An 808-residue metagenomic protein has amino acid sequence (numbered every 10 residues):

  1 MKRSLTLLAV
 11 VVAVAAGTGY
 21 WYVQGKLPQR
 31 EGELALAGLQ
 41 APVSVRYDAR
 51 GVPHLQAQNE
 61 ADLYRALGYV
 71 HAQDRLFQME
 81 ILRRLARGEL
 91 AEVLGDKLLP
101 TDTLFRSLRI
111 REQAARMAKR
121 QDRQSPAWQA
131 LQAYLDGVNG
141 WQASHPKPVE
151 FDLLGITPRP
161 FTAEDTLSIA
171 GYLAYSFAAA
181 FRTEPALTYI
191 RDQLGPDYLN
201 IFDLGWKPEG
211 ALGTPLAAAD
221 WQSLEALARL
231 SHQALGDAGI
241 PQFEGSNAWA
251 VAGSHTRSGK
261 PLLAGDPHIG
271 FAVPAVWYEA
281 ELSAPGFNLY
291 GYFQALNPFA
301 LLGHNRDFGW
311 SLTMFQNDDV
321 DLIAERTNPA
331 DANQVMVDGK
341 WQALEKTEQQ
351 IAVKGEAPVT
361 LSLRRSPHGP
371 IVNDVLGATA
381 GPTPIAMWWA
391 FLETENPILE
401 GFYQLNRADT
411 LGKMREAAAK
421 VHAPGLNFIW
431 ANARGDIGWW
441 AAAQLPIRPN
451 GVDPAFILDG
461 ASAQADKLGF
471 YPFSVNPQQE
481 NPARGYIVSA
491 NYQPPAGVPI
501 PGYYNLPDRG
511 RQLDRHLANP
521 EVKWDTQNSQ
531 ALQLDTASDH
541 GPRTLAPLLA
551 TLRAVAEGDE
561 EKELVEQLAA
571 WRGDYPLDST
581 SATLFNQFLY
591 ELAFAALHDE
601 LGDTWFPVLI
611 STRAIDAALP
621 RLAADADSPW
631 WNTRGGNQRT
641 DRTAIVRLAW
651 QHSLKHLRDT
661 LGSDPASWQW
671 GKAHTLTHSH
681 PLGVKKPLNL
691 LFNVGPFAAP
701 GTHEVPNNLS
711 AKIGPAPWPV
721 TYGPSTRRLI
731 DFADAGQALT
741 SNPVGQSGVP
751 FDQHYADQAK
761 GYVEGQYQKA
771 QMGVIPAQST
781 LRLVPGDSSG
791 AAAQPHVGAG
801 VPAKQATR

Functional and structural regions predicted by a protein language model:
M1-V12: N-terminal Sec-pathway targeting helices
G19-L262, P267-V273, G291, F299 (+2 more regions): Substrate-recognition/specificity elements adjacent to catalytic centers across diverse enzyme folds
L63-A66, Q113-Q129, W388, L399-L405 (+4 more regions): Second-shell loop/turn segments in exported
F243, A284, L289-F299, G303-F308 (+1 more regions): Glycine- and hydrophobic-rich flexible loops that cap the catalytic core of alpha/beta enzyme folds
V372, G377, A423-P520, L589: Hydrophobic alpha-helical segments
G502-E561, R647-A793, R808: Terminal end segments
F588-G671: Charged, long alpha-helical assembly modules
A799-G800: Intrinsic, low-complexity polybasic segments
